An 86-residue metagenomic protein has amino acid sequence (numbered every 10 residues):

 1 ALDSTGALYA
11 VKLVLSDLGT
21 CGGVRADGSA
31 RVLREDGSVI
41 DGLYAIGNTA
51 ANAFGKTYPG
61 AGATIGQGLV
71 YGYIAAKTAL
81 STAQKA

Functional and structural regions predicted by a protein language model:
A1-P59: Mobile, glycine/GP-rich and aromatic-enriched active-site lid/loop segments adjacent to catalytic centers
A50-A83: A conserved FAD-binding loop/helix module that cradles the flavin
A86: Flexible, glycine/charged-enriched surface loops at secondary-structure junctions
